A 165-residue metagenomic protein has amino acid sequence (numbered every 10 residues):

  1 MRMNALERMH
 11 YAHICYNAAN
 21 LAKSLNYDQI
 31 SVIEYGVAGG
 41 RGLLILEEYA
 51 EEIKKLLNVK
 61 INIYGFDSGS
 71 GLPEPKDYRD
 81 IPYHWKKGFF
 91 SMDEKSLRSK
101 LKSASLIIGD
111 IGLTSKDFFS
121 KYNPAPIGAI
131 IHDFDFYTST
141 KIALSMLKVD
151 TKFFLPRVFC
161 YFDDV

Functional and structural regions predicted by a protein language model:
M1-Q29: Rossmann-like AdoMet
R2, N26-V165: S-adenosylmethionine/decaboxylated-SAM
